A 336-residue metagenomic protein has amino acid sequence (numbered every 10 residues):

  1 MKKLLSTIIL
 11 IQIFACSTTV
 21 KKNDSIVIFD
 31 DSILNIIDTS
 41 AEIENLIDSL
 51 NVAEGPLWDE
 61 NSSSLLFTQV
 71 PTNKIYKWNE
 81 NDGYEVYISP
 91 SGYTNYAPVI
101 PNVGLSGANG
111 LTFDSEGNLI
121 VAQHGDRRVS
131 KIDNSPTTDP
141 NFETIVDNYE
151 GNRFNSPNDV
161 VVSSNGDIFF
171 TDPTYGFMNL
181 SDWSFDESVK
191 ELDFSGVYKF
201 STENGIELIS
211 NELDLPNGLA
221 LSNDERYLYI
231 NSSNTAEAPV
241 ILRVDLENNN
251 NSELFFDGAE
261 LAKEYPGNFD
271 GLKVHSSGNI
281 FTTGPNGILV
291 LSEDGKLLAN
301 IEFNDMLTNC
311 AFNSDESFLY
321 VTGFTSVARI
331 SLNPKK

Functional and structural regions predicted by a protein language model:
M1-K22: Bacterial Sec-dependent N-terminal signal peptides
S17-K336: Sequence-structural signature of mature extracellular/luminal beta-sheet repeat domains, prominently beta-propellers
